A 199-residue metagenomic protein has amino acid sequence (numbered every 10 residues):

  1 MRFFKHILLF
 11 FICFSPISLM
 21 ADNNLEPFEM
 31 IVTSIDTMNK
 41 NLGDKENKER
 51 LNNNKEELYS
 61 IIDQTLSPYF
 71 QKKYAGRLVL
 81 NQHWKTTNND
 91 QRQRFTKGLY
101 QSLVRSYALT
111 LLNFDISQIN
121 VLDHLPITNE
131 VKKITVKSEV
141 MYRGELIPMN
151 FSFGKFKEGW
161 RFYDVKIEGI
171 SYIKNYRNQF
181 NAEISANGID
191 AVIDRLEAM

Functional and structural regions predicted by a protein language model:
R2-F10: Sec-dependent signal peptide recognition, specifically the positively charged N-region followed immediately by
S15-P16: N-terminal signal peptide c-region/cleavage motif recognized by signal peptidases
L19-A21: Boundary at the C-terminal end of the N-terminal hydrophobic targeting segment
N24-Y107: Early exported N-terminus immediately downstream of N-terminal targeting peptides
R50-L51, N120, V192-I193: Short, hydrophobic secondary-structure boundary micro-motifs
R105-I147, M199: Surface-exposed, charged secondary-structure patches
L146-K174: Short beta-strand edge/turn micro-motifs at domain boundaries
D164-M199: Low-complexity, intrinsically disordered terminal/linker segments enriched in charged and Gly/Pro repeats
